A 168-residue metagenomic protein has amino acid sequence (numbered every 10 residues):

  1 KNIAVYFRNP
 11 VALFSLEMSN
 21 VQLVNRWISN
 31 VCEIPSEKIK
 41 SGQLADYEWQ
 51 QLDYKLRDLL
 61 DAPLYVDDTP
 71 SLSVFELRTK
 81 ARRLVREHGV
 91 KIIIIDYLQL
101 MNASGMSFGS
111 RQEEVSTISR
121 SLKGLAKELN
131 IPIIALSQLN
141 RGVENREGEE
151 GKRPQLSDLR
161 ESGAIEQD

Functional and structural regions predicted by a protein language model:
N2-G89, A103: Cytosolic-facing regulatory segments adjacent to core modules
N20, M101, N140-V143: Feature marks short, surface-exposed loop/turn motifs that line or immediately flank catalytic pockets and channel
F75, Q112-E113: Glycine-rich anion/phosphate-binding loops
I92: Hydrophobic "anchor" residues on beta-strands that sit immediately upstream of conserved functional sites
L98: Conserved Walker B
N102-G109: Conserved ATPase-coupling elements of RecA-like P-loop NTPase cores
E113-D168: Phosphate-binding/switch region of NTP-binding enzymes
